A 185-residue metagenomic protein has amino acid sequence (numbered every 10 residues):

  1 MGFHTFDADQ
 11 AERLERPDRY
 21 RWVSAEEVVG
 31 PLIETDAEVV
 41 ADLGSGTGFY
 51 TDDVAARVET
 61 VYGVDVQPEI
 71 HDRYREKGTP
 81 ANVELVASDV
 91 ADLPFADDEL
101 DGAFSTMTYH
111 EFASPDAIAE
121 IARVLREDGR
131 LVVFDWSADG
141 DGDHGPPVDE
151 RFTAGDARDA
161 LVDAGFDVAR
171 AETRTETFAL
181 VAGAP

Functional and structural regions predicted by a protein language model:
H4-W22: Class I SAM-dependent methyltransferase Rossmann-like catalytic core, especially the SAM/SAH-binding loop
E12-R13, R19, R130-V181: C-terminal alpha-helical "lid/dimerization" subdomain adjacent to the S-adenosyl-L-methionine
R19-E38: Conserved alpha-helix/loop element of class I SAM-dependent methyltransferases that forms part of the SAM/SAH-binding
I33-E34, F112, L125: A generic alpha-to-beta junction signature in SAM-dependent methyltransferases
A41, G46-D92: Class I SAM-dependent methyltransferase SAM/SAH-binding core
A91-G102: A short acidic, Gly/Pro-enriched loop at the edge of an enzyme's catalytic core that lines a small-molecule cofactor
D101-P115: A short SAM/SAH-binding and catalytic strip from SAM-dependent methyltransferases
D116-R130: A short glycine-rich, Lys/Arg-flanked "PGG" loop and its adjoining helix->strand segment in the class I
